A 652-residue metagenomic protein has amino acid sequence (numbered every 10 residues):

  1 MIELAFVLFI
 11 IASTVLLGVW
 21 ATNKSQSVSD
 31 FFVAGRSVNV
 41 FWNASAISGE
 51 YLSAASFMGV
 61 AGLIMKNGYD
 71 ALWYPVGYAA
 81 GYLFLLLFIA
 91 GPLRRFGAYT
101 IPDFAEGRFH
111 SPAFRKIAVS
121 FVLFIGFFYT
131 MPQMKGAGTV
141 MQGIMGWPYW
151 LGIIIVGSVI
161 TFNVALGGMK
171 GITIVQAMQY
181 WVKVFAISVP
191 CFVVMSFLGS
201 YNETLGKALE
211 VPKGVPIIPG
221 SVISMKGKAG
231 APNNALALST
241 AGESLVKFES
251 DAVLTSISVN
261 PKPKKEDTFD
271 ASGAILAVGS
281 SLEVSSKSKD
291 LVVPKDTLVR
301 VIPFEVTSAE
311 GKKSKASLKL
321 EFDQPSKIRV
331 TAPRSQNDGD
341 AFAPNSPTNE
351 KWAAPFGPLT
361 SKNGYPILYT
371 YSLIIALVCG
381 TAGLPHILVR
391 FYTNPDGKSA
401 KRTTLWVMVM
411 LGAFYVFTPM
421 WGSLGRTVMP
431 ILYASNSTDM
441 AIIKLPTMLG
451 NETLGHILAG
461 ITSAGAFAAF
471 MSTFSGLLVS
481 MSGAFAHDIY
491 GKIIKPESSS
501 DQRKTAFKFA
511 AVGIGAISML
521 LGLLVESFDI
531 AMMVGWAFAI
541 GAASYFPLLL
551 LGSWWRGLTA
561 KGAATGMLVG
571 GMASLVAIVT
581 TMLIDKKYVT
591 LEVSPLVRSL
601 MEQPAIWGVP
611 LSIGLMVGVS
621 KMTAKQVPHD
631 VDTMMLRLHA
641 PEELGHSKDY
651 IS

Functional and structural regions predicted by a protein language model:
M1-S652: Membrane-embedded helix-loop-helix hairpins and adjacent transmembrane boundary segments in multi-pass transporters
